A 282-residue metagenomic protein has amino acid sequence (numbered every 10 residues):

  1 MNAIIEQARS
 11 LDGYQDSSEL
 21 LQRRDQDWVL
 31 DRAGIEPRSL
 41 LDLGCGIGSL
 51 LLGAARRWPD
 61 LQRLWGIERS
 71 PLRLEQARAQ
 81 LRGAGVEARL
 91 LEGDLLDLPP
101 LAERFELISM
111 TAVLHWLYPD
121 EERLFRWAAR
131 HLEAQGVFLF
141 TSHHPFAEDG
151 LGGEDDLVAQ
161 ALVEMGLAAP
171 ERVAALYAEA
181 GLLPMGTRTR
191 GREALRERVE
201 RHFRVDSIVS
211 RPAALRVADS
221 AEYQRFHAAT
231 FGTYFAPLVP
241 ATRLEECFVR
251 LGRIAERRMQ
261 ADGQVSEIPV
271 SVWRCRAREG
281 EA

Functional and structural regions predicted by a protein language model:
A3-I4, D206-D262: C-terminal helical/coil "lid" or tail adjacent to the Rossmann-like core of SAM-dependent
A3-Q22: Class I SAM-dependent methyltransferase Rossmann-like catalytic core, especially the SAM/SAH-binding loop
L20-P37, G53: Conserved alpha-helix/loop element of class I SAM-dependent methyltransferases that forms part of the SAM/SAH-binding
L41, I47-D97: Class I SAM-dependent methyltransferase SAM/SAH-binding core
S109: A conserved beta-strand element that flanks and buttresses the S-adenosyl-L-methionine
A112-V113: Short catalytic micro-motifs in class I SAM-dependent methyltransferases
E122-A134: A short glycine-rich, Lys/Arg-flanked "PGG" loop and its adjoining helix->strand segment in the class I
L139-A214: Conserved catalytic/acceptor-binding region of the Class I
